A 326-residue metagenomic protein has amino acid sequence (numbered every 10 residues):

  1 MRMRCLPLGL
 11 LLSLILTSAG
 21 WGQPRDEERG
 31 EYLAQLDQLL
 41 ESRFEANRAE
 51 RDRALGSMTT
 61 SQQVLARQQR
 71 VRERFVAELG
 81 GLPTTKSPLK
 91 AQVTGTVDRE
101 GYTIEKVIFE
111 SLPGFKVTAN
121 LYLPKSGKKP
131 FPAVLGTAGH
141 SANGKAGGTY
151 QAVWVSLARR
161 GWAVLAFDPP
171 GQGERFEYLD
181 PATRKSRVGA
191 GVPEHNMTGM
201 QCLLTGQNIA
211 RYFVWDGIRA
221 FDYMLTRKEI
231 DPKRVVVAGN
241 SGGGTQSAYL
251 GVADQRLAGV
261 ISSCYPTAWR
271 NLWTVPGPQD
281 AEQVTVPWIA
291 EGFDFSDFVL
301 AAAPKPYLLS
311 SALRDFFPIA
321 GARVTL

Functional and structural regions predicted by a protein language model:
P7-T17: Bacterial N-terminal signal peptides
G20-P24: Boundary at the C-terminal end of the N-terminal hydrophobic targeting segment
E41-Y122: Non-catalytic accessory segments flanking enzyme active sites
K129-T226, T267-P276: Cap/lid segment of the alpha/beta-hydrolase catalytic domain
P193-M197, Q201-T205, R219, A258-V299 (+1 more regions): Mobile cap/lid helix-loop segments that gate and shape the active-site cleft of serine hydrolases
G217, G244-Q255: Short glycine-enriched nucleophile-adjacent loop and the immediately C-terminal alpha-helix near the catalytic center
E229-S241: Alpha/beta-hydrolase fold nucleophile elbow
L309-S311: Short beta-strand/loop motif that positions the catalytic acidic residue of the alpha/beta-hydrolase fold
